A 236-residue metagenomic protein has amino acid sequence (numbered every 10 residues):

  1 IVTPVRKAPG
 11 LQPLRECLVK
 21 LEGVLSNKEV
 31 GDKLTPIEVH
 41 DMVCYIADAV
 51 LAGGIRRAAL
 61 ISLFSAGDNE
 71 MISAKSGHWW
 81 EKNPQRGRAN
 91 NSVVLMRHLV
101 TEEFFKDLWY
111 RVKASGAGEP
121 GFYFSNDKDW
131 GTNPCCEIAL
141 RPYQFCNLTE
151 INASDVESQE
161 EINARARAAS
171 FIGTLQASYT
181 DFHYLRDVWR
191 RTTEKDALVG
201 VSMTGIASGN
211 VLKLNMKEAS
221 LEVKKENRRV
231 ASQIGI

Functional and structural regions predicted by a protein language model:
I1-T3, L14, K113-N210: Function-dense linear segments that define catalytic or interfacial modules in macromolecule-processing proteins
A8, Q12-A49, M96-T101, L108-K113 (+2 more regions): Alpha/propeptide regions of enzymes that mature by internal proteolysis
V19-V30, C44-R56, K113, A117 (+4 more regions): Generic secondary-structure signature for well-ordered alpha-helical cores
L21, I46, I61-L63, F122-F124 (+3 more regions): Generic structural hydrophobic/aromatic packing signal, biased to beta-strands
P36-I72, L108-G121: Structural signature of the thiamine diphosphate
E38, M42, K75, V94 (+2 more regions): Active-site scaffold of zinc-dependent metalloenzymes
I55-L99, A177-R190, E194, L198-I236: Internal maturation/activation junctions in enzymes
W79-N126: Glycine-rich ThDP/TPP pyrophosphate-binding loop and its adjacent helix/strand module within ThDP-dependent enzymes
